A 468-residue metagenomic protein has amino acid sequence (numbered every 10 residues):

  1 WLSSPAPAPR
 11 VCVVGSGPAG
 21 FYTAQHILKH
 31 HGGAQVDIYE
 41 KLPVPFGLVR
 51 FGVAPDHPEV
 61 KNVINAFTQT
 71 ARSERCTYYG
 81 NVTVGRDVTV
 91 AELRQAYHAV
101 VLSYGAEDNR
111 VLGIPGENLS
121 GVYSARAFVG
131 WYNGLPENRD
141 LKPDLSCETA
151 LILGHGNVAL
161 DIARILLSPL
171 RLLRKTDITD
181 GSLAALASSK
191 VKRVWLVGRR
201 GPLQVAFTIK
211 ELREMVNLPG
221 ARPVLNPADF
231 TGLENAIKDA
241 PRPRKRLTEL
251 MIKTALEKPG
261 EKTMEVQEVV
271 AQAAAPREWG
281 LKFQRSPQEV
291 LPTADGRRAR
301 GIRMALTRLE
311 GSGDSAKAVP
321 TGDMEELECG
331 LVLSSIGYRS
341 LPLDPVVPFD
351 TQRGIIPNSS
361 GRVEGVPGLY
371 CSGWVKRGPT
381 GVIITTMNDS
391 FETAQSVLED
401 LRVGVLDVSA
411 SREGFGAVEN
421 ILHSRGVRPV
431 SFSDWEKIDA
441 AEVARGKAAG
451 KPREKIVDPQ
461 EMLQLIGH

Functional and structural regions predicted by a protein language model:
W1-P9, H468: N-terminal mitochondrial targeting presequence
R10-G33, A159-L167: N-terminal Rossmann-like FAD-binding beta1-loop-alpha1 element of flavoenzymes
C12-V14, A66-V122, Q288-R303: Feature captures the FAD/FMN-dependent oxidoreductase FAD-binding
A34-I38, L160-E325, V397, L401-S409 (+2 more regions): Dinucleotide-binding/catalytic capping subdomain of oxidoreductase cores
P43-A99, L247-A274: N-terminal Rossmann-like dinucleotide/flavin-binding domain of flavoprotein oxidoreductases that bind FAD/FMN
N109-K190, Q352-R362: Glycine-rich dinucleotide-binding loop and its adjacent helix/turn
G121-R139, V290-T293, E310-G378: FAD-site-proximal beta/loop scaffold in flavoenzymes
V366-H468: C-terminal, flexible cofactor-proximal segment of oxidoreductases
